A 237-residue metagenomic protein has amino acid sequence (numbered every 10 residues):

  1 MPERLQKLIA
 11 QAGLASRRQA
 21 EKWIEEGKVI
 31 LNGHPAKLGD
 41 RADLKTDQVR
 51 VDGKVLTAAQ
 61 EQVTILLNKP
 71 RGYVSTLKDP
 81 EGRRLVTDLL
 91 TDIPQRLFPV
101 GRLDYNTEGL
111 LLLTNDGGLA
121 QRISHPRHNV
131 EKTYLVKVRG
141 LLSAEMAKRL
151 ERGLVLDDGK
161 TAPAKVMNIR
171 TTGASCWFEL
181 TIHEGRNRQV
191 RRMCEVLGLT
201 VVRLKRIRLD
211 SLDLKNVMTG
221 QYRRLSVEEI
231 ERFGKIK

Functional and structural regions predicted by a protein language model:
M1-K237: Basic, flexible Lys/Arg- and Gly-enriched helix-loop patches that mediate nucleic-acid binding at interfaces with rRNA
